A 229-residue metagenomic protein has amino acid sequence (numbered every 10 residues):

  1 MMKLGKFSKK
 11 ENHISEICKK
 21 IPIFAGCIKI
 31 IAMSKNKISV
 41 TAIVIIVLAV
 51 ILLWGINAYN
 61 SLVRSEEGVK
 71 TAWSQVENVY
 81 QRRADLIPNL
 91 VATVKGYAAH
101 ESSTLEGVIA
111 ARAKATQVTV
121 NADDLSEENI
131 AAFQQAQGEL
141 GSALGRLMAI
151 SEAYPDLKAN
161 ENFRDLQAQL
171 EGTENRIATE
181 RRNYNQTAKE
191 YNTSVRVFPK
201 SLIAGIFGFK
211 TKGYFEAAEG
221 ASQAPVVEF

Functional and structural regions predicted by a protein language model:
M1-G26: Cationic, amphipathic, low-complexity segments that mediate targeting or membrane/lipid association
K19-F229: A helix-centric hydrophobic-segment signal that preferentially recognizes long, alpha-helical stretches used
